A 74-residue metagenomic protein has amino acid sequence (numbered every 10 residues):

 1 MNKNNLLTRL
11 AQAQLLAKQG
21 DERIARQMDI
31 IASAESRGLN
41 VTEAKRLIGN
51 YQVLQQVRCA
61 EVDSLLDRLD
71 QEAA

Functional and structural regions predicted by a protein language model:
M1-A74: Anionic, Ser/Thr-rich low-complexity intrinsically disordered regions
